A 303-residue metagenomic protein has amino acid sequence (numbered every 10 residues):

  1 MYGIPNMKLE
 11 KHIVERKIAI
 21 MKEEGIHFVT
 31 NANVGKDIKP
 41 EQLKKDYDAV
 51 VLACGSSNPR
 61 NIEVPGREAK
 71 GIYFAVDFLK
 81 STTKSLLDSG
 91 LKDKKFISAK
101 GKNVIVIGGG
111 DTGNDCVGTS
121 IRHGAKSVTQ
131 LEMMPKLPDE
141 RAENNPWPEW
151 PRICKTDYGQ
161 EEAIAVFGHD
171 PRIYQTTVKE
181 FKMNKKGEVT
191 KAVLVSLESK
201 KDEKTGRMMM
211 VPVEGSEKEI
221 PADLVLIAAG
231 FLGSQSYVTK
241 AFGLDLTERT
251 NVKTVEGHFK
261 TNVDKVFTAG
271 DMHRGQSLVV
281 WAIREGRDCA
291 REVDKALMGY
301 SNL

Functional and structural regions predicted by a protein language model:
M1-V34, R60-R67, D77, D115-V166 (+3 more regions): Beta1-alpha1 glycine-rich phosphate/pyrophosphate-binding loop at the start of Rossmann-like nucleotide-binding domains
E15-P65, K179-D202, P221-L226, F231-Y237: Feature captures the FAD/FMN-dependent oxidoreductase FAD-binding
E68-G101, K201-Q276: FAD-site-proximal beta/loop scaffold in flavoenzymes
D88-A125: Rossmann-like NAD(P)H-binding beta-loop-alpha module
G109, E132-K136, M183, D271: Cofactor-binding loop segments of dinucleotide-utilizing enzymes, especially the Rossmann-like FAD- and NAD(P)+-binding
G113-G118, H123-G124, A269-L303: A conserved FAD-binding loop/helix module that cradles the flavin
I153, Y158-K191, L197, S216: A glycine- and small/hydrophobic-rich beta-loop-beta segment that serves as a flexible "lid/hinge" or phosphate-binding
